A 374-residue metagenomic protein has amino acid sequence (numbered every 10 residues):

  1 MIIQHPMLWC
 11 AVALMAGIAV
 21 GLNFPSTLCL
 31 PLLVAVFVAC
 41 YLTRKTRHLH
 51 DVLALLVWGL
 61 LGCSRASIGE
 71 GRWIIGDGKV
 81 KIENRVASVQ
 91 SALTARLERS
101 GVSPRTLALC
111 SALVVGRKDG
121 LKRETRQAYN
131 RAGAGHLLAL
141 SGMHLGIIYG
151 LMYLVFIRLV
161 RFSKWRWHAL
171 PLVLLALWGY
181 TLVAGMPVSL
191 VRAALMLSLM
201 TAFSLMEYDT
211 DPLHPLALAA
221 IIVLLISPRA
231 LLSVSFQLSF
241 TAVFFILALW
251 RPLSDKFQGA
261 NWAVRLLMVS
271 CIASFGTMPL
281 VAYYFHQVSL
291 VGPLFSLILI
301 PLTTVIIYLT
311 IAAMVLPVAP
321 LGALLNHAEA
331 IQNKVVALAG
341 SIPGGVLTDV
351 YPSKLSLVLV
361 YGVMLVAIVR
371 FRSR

Functional and structural regions predicted by a protein language model:
M1-V12, F24-D51: Transmembrane signal-anchor hairpin modules in multi-pass inner-membrane enzymes, especially those that act on
I2-I3, W73, G78-M196, T201-A202 (+1 more regions): Aromatic-rich juxtamembrane segments at the membrane interface
P6-M15, A19, N23-S26, D51-L53 (+3 more regions): Internal transmembrane alpha-helical bundles of multi-pass membrane proteins
W9, A13, A35, H50 (+6 more regions): Small-residue packing motifs within transmembrane alpha-helices
S26-L28, T46, A66-S88, L253-K256: Short, basic, low-complexity termini and linkers enriched in Ser/Thr/Gly/Pro that act as targeting/leader peptides
L32-L33, G142-Y153, S353-V366: Hydrophobic alpha-helical transmembrane segments
A39-K45, I157-R158, T201-M206, S254: C-terminal ends of transmembrane helices
R44-G71: Transmembrane alpha-helices and immediately adjacent membrane-cytoplasm interface residues in multi-pass integral
